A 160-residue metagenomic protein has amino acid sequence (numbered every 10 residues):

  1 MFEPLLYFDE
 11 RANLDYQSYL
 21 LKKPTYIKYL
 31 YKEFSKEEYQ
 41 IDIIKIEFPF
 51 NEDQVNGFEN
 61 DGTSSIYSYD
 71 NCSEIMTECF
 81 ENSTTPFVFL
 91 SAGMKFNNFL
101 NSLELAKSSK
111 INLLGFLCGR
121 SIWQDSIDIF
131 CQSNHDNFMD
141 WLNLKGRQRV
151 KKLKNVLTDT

Functional and structural regions predicted by a protein language model:
M1, Q40-K45, P86-F89, L113-L117: Structural preference for beta-strand elements that scaffold enzyme active sites
E3-D9, I46-N51, F89-F96, R120-W123: Active-site beta-loop-alpha junctions enriched in small/polar residues
L6-S83, S102-S108: Alpha/beta enzyme core
T25, Y29, D70, M94-N101 (+1 more regions): Conserved active-site and cofactor/substrate-binding residues in soluble primary-metabolism enzymes
E38, K110, K154-L157: Structural signal for hydrophobic packing residues in well-ordered secondary-structure cores of soluble enzyme domains
F48-F50, I111-D128, N143: Glycine-rich phosphate-binding active-site loops on the catalytic face of alpha/beta enzymes
M94-I111, D125: Catalytic cores of alpha/beta
W123-T160: C-terminal helical cap(s) of enzyme catalytic domains, especially alpha/beta-barrels
